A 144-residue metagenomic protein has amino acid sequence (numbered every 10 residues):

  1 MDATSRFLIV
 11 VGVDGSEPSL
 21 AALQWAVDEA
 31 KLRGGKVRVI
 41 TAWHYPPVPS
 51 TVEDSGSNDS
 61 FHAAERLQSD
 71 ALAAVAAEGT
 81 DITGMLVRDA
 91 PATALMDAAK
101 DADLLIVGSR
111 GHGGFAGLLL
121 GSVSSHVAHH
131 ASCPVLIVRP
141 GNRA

Functional and structural regions predicted by a protein language model:
M1-S5, P18, A73-L105, N142-A144: Structural beta-alpha unit
D2-E53, A98: Small/aliphatic-rich secondary-structure junction motif
K31, A76, H129: Anion (oxyanion) recognition and catalysis
R38-I40, T83-V87, L136: General small-molecule cofactor/ligand-binding pocket signal
S55-L67: A short acidic, glycine-rich active-site loop that binds or catalyzes chemistry on phosphate/adenosine moieties
Q68-L72: A conserved short alpha-helical segment within the catalytic HATPase_c
V107-H130, P140, A144: Glycine-rich, Arg-bearing micro-motifs that act as flexible, cationic patches
